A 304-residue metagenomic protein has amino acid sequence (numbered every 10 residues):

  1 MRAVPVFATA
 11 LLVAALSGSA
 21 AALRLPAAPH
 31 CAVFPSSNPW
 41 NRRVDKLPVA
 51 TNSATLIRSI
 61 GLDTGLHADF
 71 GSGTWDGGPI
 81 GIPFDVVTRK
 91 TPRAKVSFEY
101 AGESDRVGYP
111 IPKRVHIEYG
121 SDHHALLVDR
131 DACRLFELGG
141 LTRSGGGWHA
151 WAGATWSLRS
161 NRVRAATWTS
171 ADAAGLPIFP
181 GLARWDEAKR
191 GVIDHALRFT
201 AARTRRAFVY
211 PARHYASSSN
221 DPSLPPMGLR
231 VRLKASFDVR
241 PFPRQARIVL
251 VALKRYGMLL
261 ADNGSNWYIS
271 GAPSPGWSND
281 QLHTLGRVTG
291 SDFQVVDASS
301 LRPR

Functional and structural regions predicted by a protein language model:
M1-P5: Positively charged n-region of N-terminal signal peptides that target proteins for export
F7-A15: Bacterial N-terminal signal peptides
A14-L25: C-terminal region of N-terminal signal peptides and the immediate post-cleavage residues of exported proteins
L23-R304: Short, surface-exposed polybasic-aromatic patches that bind anionic ligands, especially phosphate groups
